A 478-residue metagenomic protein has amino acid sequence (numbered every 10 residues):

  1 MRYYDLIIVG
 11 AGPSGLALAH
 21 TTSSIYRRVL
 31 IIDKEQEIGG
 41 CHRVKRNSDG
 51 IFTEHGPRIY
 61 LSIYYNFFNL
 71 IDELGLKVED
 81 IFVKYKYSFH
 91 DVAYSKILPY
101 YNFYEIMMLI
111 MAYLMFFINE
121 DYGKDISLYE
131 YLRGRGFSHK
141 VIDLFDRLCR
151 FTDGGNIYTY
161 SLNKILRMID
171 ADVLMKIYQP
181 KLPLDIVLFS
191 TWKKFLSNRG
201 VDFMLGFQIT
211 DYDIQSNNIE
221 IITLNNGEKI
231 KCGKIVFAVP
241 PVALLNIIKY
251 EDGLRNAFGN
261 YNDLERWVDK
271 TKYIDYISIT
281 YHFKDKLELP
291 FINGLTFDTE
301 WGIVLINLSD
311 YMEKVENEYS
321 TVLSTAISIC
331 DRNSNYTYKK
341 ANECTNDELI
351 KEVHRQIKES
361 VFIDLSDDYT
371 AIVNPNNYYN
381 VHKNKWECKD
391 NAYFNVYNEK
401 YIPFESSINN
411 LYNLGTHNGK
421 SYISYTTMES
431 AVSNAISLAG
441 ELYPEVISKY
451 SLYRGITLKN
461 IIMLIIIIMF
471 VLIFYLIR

Functional and structural regions predicted by a protein language model:
Y4-I31: N-terminal Rossmann-like FAD-binding beta1-loop-alpha1 element of flavoenzymes
I7-V9, I32, I230-L244: Short hydrophobic core segments
S23-S48: Glycine-rich FAD pyrophosphate-binding loop
G39-I63, R167-I169: Glycine-rich active-site loop/strand segments that organize a redox cofactor
L61, F67-N163, V173: Mobile amphipathic helical/loop "lid" adjacent to a hydrophobic cofactor/ligand pocket
R167-N225, I230: Helical element adjacent to the flavin cofactor pocket in flavoenzyme catalytic cores
C232-K234, A243-Y393, S407-I408, K420-I423 (+1 more regions): C-terminal segments that line or cap access tunnels to active or ligand-binding sites in enzymes and enzyme-associated
Y393-R478: C-terminal lid/capping helical subdomain adjacent to the catalytic/cofactor pocket in oxidative enzymes
